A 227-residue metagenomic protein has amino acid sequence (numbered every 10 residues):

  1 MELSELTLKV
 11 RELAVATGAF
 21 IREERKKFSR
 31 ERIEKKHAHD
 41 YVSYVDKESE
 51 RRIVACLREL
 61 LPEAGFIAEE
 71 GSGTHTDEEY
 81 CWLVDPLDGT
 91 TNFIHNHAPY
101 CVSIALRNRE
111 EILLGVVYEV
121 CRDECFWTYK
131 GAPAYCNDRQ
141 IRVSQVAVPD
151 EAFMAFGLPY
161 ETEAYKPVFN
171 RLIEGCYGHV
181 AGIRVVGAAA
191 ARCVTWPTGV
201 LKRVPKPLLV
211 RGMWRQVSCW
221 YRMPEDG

Functional and structural regions predicted by a protein language model:
M1-L87: N-terminal subdomain of lithium-sensitive/metallo-dependent phosphomonoesterases centered on the IMPase/IPPase/PAP
I21, D46, L57, T90 (+5 more regions): Residue-level signal for inorganic ion chemistry
K47, R51, E70, P86-G89 (+5 more regions): Generic detector of well-ordered alpha-helical packing
T76-Y135: DPxDG-like acidic metal-binding loop motif
R142-G227: An extended, acidic
